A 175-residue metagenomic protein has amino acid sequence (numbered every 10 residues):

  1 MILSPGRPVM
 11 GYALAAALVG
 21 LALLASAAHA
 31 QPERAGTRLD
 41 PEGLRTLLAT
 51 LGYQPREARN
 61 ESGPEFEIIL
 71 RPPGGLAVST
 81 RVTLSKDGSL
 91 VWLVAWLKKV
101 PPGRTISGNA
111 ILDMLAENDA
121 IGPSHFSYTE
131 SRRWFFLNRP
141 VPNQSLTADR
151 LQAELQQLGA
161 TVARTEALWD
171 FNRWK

Functional and structural regions predicted by a protein language model:
M1-G11: N-terminal secretory signal peptides that target proteins for export/translocation
Y12-A25: Bacterial N-terminal signal peptides
S26-A30: Sec/Tat signal peptide C-region and signal peptidase I cleavage site
Q31-G88: N-terminal secretory signal peptides
P72, K86, A95-K99, E130-R132 (+1 more regions): A mature extracytoplasmic/lumenal domain signature
L93-W134: Short, internal acidic amphipathic alpha-helical interface segments that mediate docking to partner proteins
N118-E166: A short, solvent-exposed beta-edge/loop patch
W169-K175: Short, highly charged C-terminal tails/helix-capping segments
